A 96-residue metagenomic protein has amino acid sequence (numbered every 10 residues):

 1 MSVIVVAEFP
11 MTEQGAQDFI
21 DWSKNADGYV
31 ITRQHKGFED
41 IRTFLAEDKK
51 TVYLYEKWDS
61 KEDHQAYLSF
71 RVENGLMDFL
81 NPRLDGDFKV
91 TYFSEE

Functional and structural regions predicted by a protein language model:
M1-S2, E96: Absolute protein N-terminus
V3-P10, E39-L68: Short, well-ordered beta-strand segments in beta-rich or mixed alpha/beta enzyme and ligand-binding folds
P10-S23: Short, surface-exposed ligand-recognition loops at beta-strand->loop->(often short) alpha-helix junctions that present
M11-E13, S60, S94-E96: Non-catalytic surface loops within mature trypsin-like serine protease
N25-E39, K57-T91: An amphipathic, aromatic/His-enriched active-site/gating alpha helix that lines ligand/cofactor pockets
F44, T91-F93: Solvent-exposed beta-strand sheet faces enriched in polar/charged residues
